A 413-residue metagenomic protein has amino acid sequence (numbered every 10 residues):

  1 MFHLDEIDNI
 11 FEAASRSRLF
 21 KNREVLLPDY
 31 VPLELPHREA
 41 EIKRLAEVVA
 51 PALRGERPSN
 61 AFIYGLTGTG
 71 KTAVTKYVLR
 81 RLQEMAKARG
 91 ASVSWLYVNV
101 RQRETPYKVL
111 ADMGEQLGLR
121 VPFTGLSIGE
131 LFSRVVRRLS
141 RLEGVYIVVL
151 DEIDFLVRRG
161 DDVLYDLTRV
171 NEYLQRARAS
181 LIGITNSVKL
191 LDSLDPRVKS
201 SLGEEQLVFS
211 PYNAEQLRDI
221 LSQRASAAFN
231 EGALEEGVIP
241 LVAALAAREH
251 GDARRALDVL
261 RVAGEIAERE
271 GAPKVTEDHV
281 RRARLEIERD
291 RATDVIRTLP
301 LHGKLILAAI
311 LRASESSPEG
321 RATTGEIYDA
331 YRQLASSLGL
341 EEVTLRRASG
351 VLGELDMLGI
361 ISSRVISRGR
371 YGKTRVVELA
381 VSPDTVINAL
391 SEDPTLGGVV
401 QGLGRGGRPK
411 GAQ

Functional and structural regions predicted by a protein language model:
M1-P58, A412-Q413: A short, basic N-terminal segment
F2-F20, L27, P58, R101-I220 (+5 more regions): Mid-core helix/loop region of P-loop NTP-binding domains shared across ATPases and GTPases
E56-L79: Walker A/P-loop nucleotide-binding motif
N60-F62, M85-R101: Conserved catalytic segments around the Walker B and adjacent sensor/switch elements of P-loop NTPase domains
R80-S92, G118-P122: Post-Walker A helix-loop "phosphate-sensing" segment adjacent to the P-loop in P-loop NTPases
A247-A253, R261-K274, S314-S317, A335-S336 (+1 more regions): AAA+ ATPase "lid" subdomain C-terminal helix
I266-R289: Conserved C-terminal helix/linker of AAA+ ATPases
S314-Q413: Terminal-proximal interaction/regulatory segments of ATP-powered molecular machines
